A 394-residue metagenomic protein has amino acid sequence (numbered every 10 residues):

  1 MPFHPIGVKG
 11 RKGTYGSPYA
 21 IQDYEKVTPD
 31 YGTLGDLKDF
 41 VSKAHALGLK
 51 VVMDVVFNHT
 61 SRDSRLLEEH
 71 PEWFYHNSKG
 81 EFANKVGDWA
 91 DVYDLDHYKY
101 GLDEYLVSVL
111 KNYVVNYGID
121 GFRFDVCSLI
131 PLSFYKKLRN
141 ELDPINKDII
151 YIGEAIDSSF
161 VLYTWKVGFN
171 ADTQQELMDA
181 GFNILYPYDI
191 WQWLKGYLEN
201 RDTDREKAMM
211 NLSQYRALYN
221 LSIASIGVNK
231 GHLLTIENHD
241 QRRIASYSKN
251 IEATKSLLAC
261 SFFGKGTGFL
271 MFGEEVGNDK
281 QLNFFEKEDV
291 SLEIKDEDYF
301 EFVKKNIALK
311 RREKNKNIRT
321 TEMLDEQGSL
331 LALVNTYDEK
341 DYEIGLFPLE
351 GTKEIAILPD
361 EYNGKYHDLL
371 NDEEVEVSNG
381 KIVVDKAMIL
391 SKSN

Functional and structural regions predicted by a protein language model:
M1-R11, V55-D63, D125-P131, E154-S158 (+2 more regions): Short, solvent-exposed turn/loop segments enriched in Gly/Ser/Thr/Pro and often Arg
M1-Y117, L138-N146, V161: Substrate-binding/active-site clefts of carbohydrate-active enzymes
P18-L34, D88-D103, D120-L129, D202-M209 (+2 more regions): The substrate-binding groove and active-site-proximal loops of carbohydrate-active enzymes, especially glycoside
H45-L49, G118-D120, K147-I150, V228-G231 (+1 more regions): Short, well-ordered coil/turn segments that N-cap beta-strands
V51-M53, F122, Y151-G153, L234 (+1 more regions): Hydrophobic faces of well-ordered beta-strands that scaffold small-molecule active sites in alpha/beta enzyme cores
V115, D125-G227, H232, K249-I251 (+5 more regions): Active-site-proximal helices and loops of the catalytic beta/alpha 8
M323-D360: Carbohydrate-binding surface patches
V377-N394: C-terminal beta-strand-rich structural cap/linker in extracellular carbohydrate-active enzymes
